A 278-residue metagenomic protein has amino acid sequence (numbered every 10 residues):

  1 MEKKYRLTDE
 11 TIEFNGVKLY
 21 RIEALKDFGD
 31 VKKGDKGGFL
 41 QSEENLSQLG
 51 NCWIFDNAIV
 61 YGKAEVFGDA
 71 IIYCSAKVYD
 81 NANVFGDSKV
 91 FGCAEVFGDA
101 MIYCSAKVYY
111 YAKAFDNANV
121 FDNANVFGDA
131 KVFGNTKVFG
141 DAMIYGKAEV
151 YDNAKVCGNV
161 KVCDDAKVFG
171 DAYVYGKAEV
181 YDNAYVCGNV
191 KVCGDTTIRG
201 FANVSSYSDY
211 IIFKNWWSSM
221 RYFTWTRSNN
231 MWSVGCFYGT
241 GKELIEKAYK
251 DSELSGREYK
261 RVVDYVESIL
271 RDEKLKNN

Functional and structural regions predicted by a protein language model:
M1-L49, K214-N278: Terminal amphipathic alpha-helical/low-complexity segments used for targeting or macromolecular assembly
L46-W53, V60: Short, ordered "entry" segments at domain starts
F55-T197: Thr-biased low-complexity repeat/linker tracts and other Thr-enriched repetitive architectures
T196-N215, L244: Leucine-rich solenoid repeat scaffolds
